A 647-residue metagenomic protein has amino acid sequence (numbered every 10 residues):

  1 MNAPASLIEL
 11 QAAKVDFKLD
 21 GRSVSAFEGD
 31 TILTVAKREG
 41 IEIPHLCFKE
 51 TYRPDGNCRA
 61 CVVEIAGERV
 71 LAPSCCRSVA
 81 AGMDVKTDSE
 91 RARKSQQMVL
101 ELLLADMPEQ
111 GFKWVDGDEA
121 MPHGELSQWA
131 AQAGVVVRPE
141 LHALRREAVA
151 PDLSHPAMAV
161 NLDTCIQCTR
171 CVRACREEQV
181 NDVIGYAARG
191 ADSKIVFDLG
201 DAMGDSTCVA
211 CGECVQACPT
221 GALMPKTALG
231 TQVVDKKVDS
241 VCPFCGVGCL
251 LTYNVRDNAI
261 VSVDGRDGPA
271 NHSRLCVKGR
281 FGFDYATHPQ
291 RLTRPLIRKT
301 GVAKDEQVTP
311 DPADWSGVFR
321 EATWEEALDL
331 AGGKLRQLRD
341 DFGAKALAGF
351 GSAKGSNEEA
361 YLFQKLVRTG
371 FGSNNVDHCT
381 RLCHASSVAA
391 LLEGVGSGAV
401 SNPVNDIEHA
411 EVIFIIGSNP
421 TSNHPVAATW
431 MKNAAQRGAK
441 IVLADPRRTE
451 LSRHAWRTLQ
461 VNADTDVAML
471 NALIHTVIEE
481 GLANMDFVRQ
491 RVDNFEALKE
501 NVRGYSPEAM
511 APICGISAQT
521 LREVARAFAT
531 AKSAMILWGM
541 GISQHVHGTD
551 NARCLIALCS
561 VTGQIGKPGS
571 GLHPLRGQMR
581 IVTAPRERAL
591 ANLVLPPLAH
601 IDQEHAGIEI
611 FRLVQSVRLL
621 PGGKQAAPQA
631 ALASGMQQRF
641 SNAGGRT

Functional and structural regions predicted by a protein language model:
N2-S25, G29, K37, I65-G67 (+5 more regions): N-terminal export/assembly segments and adjacent metallocofactor-ligating motifs of anaerobic energy-metabolism
P4-S6, E42-K49, R53, Q110 (+2 more regions): Active-site phosphate-binding and catalytic loops of NTP-dependent enzymes
I32-A66: A basic, amphipathic helix-loop patch mediating RNA/tRNA/ribosome contacts
C75-A80: Structured interaction patches on ligand/partner-binding surfaces of diverse proteins
D116-A120, D192, Q232-D235, S352-A353 (+3 more regions): A glycine-rich phosphate-binding loop feature that marks nucleotide/adenosyl-phosphate handling sites
G301, L382-A557, V561-P568, L575-D602 (+5 more regions): Non-catalytic alpha/beta scaffold blocks inside enzyme catalytic domains
